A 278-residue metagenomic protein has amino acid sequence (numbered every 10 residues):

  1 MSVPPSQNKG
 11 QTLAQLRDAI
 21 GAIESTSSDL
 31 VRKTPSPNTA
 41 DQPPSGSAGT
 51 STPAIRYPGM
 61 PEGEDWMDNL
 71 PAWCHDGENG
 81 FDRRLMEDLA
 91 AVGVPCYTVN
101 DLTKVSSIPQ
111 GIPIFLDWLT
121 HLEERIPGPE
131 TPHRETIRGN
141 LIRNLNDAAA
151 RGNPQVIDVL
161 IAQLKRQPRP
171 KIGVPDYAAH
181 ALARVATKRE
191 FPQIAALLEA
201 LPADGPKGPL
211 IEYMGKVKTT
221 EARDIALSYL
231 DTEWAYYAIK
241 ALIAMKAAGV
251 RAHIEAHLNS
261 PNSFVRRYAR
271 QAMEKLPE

Functional and structural regions predicted by a protein language model:
S2-E124, R270-E274: N-terminal alpha-helical scaffold/docking segments in eukaryotic complex subunits
L16-A19, K33, N144, L230 (+1 more regions): Low-complexity, intrinsically disordered/propeptide-like segments
A40-D41, S45-S47, S51, D76-M86 (+6 more regions): Amphipathic alpha-helical scaffolding segments comprising HEAT/armadillo-like alpha-solenoid repeats
I55-P58, D65-H75, E87-Q110, G128-R151 (+6 more regions): Structural detector for internal amphipathic alpha-helices that build alpha-solenoid repeat scaffolds
E123, H133-R134, Q167-K171, P202-A203 (+2 more regions): Short inter-helical turns and helix N-cap capping residues of alpha-solenoid HEAT/ARM repeat scaffolds
